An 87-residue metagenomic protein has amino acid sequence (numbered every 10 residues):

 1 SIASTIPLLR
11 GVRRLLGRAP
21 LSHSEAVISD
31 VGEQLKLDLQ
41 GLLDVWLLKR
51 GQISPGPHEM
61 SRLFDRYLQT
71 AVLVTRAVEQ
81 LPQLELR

Functional and structural regions predicted by a protein language model:
S1-R87: Conserved nucleotidyltransferase catalytic core and NTase-mimicking acidic/glycine-rich helix/loop elements in nucleic
